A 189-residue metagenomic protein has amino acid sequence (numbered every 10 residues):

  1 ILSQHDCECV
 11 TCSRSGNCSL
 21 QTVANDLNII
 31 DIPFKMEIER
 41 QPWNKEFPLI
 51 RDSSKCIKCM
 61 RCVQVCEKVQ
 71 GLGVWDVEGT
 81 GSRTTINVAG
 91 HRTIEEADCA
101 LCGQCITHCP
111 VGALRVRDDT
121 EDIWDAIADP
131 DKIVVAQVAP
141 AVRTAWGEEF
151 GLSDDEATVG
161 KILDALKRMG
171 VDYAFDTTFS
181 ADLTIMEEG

Functional and structural regions predicted by a protein language model:
I1-E95: Ferredoxin-type iron-sulfur electron-transfer modules and their immediate structural context
G16, G79-I86, E95-G103, L114-A128: Terminal amphipathic helices with adjacent charged low-complexity linkers/tails
S53-S54, A89-A100, V111-L114, F150-A157: Alpha-helix capping and helix-loop boundary segments enriched in small/acidic/polar residues
K55-K58, L101, I185-E188: Active-site-facing alpha/beta catalytic cores
C59, V69, V77-T80, A89 (+5 more regions): Generic beta-strand/beta-sheet core signal
R61, G71-L72, Q104, P110-V111 (+2 more regions): Short coil/turn connectors at secondary-structure junctions
R115-G189: Iron-sulfur-associated redox domains of electron-transfer enzymes in respiratory and anaerobic energy metabolism
